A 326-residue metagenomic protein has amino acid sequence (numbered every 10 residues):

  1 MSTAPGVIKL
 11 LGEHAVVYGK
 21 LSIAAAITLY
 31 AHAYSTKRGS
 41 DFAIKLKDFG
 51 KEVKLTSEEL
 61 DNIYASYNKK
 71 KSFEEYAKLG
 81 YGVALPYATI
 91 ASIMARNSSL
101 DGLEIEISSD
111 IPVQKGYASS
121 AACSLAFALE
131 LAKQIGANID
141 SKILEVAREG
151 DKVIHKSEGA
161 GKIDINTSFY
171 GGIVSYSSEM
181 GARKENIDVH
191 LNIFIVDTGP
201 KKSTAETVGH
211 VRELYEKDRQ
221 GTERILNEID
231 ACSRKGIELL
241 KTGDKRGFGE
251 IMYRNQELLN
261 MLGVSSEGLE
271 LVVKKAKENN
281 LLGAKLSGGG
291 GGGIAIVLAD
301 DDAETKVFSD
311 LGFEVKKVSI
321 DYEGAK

Functional and structural regions predicted by a protein language model:
M1-K9, A15-V16, A24, H32-A88 (+4 more regions): C-terminal nucleotide
L29, Y117-D140: DPxDG-like acidic metal-binding loop motif
E75, I105, K115: A glycine-rich phosphate/pyrophosphate-binding beta-strand-loop-alpha-helix module
E104-I111, E145-E149: Short, glycine/charge-rich beta-strand/loop segments that flank catalytic centers and engage negatively charged groups
S109-K115, L282-A284: Short pre-catalytic strand/loop immediately N-terminal to key active-site residues, enriched for Gly-Thr
G292: Glycine-rich active-site/cofactor-binding loop and its immediate structural neighborhood
